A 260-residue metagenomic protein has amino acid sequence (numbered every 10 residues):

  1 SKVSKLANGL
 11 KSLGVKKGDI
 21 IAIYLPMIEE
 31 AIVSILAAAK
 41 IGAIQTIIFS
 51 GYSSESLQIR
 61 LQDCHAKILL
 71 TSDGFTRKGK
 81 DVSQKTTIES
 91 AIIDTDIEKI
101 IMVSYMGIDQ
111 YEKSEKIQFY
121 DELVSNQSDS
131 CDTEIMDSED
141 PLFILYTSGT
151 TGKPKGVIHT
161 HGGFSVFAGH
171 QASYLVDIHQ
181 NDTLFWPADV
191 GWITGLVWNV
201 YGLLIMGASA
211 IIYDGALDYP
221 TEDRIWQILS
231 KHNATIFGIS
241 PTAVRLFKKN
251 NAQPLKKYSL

Functional and structural regions predicted by a protein language model:
A7-Q58, T183-V190: Conserved AMP-binding/adenylate-forming
I21, A38, P141, T147-T150 (+3 more regions): Conserved S/T- and glycine-rich ATP-binding loop of Class I adenylate-forming
L25-P26, T46-Q62, D73-T76, K80-S83 (+2 more regions): ATP-dependent adenylate-forming carboxylate-activation enzymes
S34-A39, I88, G202-L204: Short hydrophobic alpha-helical segments of the AMP-binding
C64, I92-D96, L255-L260: Short, conserved loop/helix-junction motifs that constitute active-site signature segments in enzyme catalytic cores
I68-T87, G107, Y213-D218, H232-L260: Adenylate-forming
I97-M102, K113-Y146, K153, H161-G163 (+2 more regions): Conserved pre-ATP/AMP-binding loop-to-beta segment of ANL
S165-T183, P187, I193-I236, K249-N251: Conserved AMP-binding/adenylation subdomain of ANL enzymes
